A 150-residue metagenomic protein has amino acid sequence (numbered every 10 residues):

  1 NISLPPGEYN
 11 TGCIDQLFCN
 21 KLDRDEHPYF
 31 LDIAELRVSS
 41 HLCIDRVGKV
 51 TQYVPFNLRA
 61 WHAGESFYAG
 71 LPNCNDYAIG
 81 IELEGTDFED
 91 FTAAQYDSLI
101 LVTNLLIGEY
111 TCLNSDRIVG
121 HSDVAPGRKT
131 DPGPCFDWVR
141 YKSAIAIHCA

Functional and structural regions predicted by a protein language model:
N1-C112: Active-site-adjacent loop/helix surface patches within enzyme catalytic domains that shape the substrate-binding cleft
P72, T86-A150: Basic/polar, cationic surfaces and motifs that engage anionic cell-wall and phosphate/carboxylate ligands
